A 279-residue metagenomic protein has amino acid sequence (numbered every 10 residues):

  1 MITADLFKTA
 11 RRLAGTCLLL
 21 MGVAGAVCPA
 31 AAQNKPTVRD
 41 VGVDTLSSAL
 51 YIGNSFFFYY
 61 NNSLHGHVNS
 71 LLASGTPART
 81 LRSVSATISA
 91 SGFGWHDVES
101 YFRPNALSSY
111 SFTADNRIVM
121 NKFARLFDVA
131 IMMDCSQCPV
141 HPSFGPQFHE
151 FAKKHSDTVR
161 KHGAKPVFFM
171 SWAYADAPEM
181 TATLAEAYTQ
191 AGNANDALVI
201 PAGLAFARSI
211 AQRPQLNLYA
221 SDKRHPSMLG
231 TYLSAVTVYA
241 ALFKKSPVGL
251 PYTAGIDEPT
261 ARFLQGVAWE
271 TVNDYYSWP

Functional and structural regions predicted by a protein language model:
I2-C17: Bacterial N-terminal signal peptides that target proteins for export
A14-A26: Bacterial N-terminal signal peptides
C28-A32: Sec/Tat signal peptide C-region and signal peptidase I cleavage site
Q33-V41: Cleaved targeting-peptide boundary
A49, F58-S143: Conserved SGNH/GDSL esterase-like catalytic core that processes O-acyl groups on lipids and polysaccharides
A114-M228, A240: Alpha-helical cap/lid subdomain in secreted, periplasmic, or secretory-pathway luminal O-acyl-processing enzymes
H225, A235-P279: Conserved catalytic region of serine esterases and O-acyltransferases that act on ester linkages in lipids
